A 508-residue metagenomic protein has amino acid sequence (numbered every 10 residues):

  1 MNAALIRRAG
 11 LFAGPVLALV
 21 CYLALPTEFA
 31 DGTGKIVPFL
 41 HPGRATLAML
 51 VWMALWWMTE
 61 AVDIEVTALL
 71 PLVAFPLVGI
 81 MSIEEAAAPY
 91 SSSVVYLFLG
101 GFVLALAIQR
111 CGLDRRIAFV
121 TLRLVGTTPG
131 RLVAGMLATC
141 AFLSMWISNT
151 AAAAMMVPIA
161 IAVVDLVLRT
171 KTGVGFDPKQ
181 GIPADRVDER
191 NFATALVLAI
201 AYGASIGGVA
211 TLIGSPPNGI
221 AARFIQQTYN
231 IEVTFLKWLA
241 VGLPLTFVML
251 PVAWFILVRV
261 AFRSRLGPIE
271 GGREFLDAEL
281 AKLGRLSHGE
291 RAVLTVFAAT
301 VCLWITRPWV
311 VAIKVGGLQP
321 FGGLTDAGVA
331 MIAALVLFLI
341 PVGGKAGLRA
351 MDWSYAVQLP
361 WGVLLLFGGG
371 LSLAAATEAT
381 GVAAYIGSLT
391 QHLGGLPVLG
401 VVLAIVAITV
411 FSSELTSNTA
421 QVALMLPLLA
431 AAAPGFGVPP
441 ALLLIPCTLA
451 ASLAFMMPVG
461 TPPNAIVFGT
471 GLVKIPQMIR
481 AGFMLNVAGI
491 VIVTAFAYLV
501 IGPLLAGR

Functional and structural regions predicted by a protein language model:
M1-L97, Q227-Y229, K237-S388, L485-I490 (+1 more regions): Hydrophobic transmembrane alpha-helices of multi-pass small-molecule transporters
G10-A13, P42-A48, P129-G135, A193 (+3 more regions): Short hydrophobic alpha-helical membrane-embedded segments
D31-K35, W52, T59, E65-V187 (+3 more regions): Membrane-embedded alpha-helical segments and adjacent helix-loop junctions characteristic of multi-pass solute
A68-L72, T150-D165, V197-A201, A210-Q227 (+7 more regions): Re-entrant/interfacial helical elements at transmembrane boundaries that shape and gate the permeation pathway
L104, A138, F142, Y202 (+9 more regions): Hydrophobic residues within the alpha-helical transmembrane core of Major Facilitator Superfamily
T170, P178-K179, A201, L243 (+3 more regions): C-terminal transmembrane helix pair
V174-R263, G267, A281-S287, I466-A497: Membrane-core helix-loop-helix motifs of multi-pass transport proteins
